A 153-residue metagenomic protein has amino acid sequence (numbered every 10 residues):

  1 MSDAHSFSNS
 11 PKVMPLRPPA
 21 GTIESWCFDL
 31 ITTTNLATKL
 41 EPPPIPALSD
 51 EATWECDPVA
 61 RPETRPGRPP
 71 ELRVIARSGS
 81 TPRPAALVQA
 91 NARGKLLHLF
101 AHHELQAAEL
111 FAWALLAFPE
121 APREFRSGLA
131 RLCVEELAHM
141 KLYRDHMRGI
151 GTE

Functional and structural regions predicted by a protein language model:
S2-E153: Non-heme di-metal
